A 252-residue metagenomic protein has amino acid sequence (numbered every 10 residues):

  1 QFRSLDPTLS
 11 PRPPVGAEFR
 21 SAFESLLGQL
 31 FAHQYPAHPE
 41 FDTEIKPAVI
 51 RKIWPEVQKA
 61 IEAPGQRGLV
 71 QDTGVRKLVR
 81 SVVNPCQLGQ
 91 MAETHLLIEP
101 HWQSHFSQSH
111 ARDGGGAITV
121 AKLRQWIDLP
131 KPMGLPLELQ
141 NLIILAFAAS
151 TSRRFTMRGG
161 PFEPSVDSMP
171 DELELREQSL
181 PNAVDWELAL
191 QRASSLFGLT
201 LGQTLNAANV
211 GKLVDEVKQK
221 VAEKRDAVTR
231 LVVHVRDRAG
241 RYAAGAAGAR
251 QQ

Functional and structural regions predicted by a protein language model:
Q1-Q252: Extended alpha-helical interface modules used as scaffolds for assembling large macromolecular complexes
